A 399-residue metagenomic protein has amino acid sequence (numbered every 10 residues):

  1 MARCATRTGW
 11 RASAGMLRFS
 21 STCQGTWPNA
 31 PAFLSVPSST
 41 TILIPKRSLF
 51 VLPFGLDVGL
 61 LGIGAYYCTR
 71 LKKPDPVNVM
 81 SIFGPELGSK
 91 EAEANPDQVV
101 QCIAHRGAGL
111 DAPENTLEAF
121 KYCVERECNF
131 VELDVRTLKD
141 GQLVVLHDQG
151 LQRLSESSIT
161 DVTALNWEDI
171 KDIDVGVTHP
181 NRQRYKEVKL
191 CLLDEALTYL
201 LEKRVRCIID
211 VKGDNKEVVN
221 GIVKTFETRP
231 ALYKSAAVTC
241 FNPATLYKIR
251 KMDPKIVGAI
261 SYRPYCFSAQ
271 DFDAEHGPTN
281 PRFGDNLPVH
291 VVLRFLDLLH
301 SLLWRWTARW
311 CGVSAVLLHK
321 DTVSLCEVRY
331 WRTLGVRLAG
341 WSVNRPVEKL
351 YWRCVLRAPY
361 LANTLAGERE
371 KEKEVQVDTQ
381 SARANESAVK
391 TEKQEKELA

Functional and structural regions predicted by a protein language model:
A2-T8, A12-R18, T22-A399: Phosphate-group recognition and catalysis centered on beta-loop-alpha active-site segments
